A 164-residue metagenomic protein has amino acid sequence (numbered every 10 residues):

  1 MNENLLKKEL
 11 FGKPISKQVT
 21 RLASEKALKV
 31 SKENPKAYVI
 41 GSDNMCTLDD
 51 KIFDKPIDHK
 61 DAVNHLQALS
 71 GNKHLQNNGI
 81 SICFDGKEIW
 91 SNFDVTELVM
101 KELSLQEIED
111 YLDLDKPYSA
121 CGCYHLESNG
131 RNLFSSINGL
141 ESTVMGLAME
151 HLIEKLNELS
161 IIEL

Functional and structural regions predicted by a protein language model:
M1-Y38, K51, L103-Q106, E150-I153 (+1 more regions): N-terminal polybasic phosphate/anion-binding patch
F11, Q18, N44-H74, M100: Active-site-adjacent loop/tail segments of enzyme domains
A23, D43, A62, I80 (+1 more regions): Residue-level signal for inorganic ion chemistry
A37-Y38, H74, G79-S81, N132: Structural motif
S42, Q76-I80, T96, G122: Change "...and in nucleic-acid phosphodiester-cleaving endonucleases..." to "...and in nucleic-acid processing enzymes
L48-D50, F84-K87: Short acidic-glycine loop/turn motifs at beta-strand connectors
V63-Q67, N78-I80, K87-S91, V95: Anionic-ligand binding region
N72, V95-L164: GST superfamily/GST-like fold recognition
